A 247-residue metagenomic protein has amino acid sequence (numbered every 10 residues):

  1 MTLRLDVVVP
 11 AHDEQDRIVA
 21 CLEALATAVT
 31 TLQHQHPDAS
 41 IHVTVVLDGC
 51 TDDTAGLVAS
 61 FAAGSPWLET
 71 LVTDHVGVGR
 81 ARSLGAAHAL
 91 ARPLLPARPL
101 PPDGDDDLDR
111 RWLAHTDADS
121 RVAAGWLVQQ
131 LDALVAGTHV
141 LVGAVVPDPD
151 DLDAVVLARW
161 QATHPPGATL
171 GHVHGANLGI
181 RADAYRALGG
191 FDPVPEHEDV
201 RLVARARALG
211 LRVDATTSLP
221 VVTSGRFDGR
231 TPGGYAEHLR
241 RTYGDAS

Functional and structural regions predicted by a protein language model:
E14-Q35, G56: Short, well-formed alpha-helical segments that are part of the catalytic scaffolds of diverse glycosyltransferases
T44-G56, H75: A conserved acidic beta->alpha catalytic loop
D53, P96, P101, D105-D132: Acidic donor-binding/catalytic loop of UDP-sugar-dependent glycosyltransferases, especially processive GT2
T73-G104: Glycine-rich, basic loop-to-helix element that forms the pyrophosphate-binding segment of sugar-nucleotide handling
A124-A154: Conserved donor NDP-sugar-binding/catalytic core segment of glycosyltransferases
P147-D148, A162-G179: A recurrent flexible, glycine/aromatic-enriched loop bordering the glycosyltransferase active site that acts as
E196-L202: Acidic donor-binding loop at a coil-to-helix junction in glycosyltransferase catalytic cores that engages
R201, R207-S247: C-terminal catalytic/acceptor-binding lobe
